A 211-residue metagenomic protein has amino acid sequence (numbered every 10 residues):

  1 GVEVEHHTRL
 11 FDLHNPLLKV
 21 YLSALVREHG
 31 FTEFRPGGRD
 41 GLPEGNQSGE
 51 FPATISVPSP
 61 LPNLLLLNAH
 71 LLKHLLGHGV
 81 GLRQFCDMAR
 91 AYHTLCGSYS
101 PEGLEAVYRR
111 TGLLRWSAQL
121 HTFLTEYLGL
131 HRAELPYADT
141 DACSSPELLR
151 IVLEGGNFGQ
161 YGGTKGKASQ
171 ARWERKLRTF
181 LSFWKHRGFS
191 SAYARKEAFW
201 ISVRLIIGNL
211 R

Functional and structural regions predicted by a protein language model:
G1-R211: Conserved NTP-donor binding/palm subdomain of two-metal-ion nucleotidyltransferases/polymerases, i.e., the charged
